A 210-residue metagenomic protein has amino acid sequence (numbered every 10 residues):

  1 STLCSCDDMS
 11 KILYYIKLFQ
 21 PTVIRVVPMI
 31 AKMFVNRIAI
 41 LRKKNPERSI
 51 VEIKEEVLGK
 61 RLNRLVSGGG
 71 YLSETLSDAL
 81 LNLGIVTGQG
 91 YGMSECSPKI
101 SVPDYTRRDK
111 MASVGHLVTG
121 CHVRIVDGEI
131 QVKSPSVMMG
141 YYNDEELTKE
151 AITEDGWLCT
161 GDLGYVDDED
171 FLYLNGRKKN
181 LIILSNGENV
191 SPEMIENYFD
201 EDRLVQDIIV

Functional and structural regions predicted by a protein language model:
T2-P21, R25, V190-I195: ATP-dependent adenylate-forming carboxylate-activation enzymes
L3-S5, E74-D127, S136-G140, K149-W157: Conserved ATP-binding loop and adjacent catalytic segment of the adenylate-forming AMP-binding
L3-S5, R64-S67, I183-L184: Short catalytic-loop micro-motif centered on adjacent basic/acidic residues
M9-S10, P28-M29, G70, E74 (+2 more regions): Alpha-helix N-cap/helix-start capping motif
T22-V26, F34-R108, Q206: Gly/Ser/Thr-rich phosphate-binding loop
L117-G120, R124-I125, E129-L184, N189 (+1 more regions): Conserved ATP-binding/catalytic segment of the ANL
F199-I208: Short acidic amphipathic segments
